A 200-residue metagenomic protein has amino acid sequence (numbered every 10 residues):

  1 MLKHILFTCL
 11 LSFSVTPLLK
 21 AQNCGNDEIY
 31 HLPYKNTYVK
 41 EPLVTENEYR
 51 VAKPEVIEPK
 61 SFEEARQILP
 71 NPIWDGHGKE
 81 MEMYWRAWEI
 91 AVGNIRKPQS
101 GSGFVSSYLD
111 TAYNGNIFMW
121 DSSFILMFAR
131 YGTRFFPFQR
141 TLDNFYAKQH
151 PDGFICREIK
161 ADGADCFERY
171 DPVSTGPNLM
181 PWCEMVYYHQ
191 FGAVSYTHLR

Functional and structural regions predicted by a protein language model:
M1-Q22: Bacterial Sec-dependent N-terminal signal peptides
Q22-I117, R140, N144: Low-complexity, Ser/Thr/Pro/Gly-enriched N-terminal "stalk/linker" regions
P54-K60, V105-S123, R130, A164-P177: Solvent-exposed loop and edge beta-strand segments that line ligand/cofactor-binding and catalytic clefts
E89-K97, F135, D143-P151, P177-M180: Glycine-rich, acidic and aromatic/proline-enriched surface loops and short helix-turn segments that act as binding
F118-K148: Alpha-helical support elements that line or immediately flank enzyme active sites and cofactor-binding pockets
F154-P177, W182-F191: Aromatic/His-enriched, Gly/Pro-containing loop or helix-boundary segments that lie immediately adjacent to catalytic
T197-H198: Conserved small/polar residues in nucleotide/adenosyl-binding loops
